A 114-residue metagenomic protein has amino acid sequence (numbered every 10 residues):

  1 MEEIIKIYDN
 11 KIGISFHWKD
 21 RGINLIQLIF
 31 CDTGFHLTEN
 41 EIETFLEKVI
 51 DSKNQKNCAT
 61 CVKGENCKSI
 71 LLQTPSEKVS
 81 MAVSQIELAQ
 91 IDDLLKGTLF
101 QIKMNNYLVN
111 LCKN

Functional and structural regions predicted by a protein language model:
M1-N114: Positively charged, low-complexity terminal tracts and the immediately adjacent first secondary-structure elements
